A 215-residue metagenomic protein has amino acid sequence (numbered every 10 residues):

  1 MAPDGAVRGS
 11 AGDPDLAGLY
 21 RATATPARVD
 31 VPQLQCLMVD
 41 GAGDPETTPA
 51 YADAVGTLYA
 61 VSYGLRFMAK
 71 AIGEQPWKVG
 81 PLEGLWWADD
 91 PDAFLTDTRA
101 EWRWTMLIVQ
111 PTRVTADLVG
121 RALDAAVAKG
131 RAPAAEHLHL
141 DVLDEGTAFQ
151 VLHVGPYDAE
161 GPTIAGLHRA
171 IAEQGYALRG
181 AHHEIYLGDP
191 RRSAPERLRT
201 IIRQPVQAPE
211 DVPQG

Functional and structural regions predicted by a protein language model:
M1-G215: A solvent-exposed interaction/effector surface
